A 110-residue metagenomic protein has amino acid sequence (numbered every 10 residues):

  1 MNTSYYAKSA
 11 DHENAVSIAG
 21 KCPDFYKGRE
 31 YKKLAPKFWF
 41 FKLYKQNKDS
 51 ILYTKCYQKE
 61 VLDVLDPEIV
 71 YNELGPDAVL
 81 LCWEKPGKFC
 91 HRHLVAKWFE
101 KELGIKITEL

Functional and structural regions predicted by a protein language model:
M1-L110: Residues lining hydrophobic/aromatic ligand-binding pockets adjacent to catalytic sites
